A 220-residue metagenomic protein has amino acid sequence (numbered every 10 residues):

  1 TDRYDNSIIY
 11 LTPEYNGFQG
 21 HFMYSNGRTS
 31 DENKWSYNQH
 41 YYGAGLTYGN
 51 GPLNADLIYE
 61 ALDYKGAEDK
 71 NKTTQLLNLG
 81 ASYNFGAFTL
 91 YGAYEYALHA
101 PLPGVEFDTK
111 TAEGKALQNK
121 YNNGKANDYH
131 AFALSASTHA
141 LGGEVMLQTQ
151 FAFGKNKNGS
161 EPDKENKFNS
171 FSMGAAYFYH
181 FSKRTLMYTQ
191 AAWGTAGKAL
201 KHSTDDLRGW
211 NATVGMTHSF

Functional and structural regions predicted by a protein language model:
T1-Y42, E106-K120: Surface-exposed coil loops of outer-membrane beta-barrel proteins
D2-D5, E32-N38, E68-N71, A126 (+2 more regions): Solvent-exposed loop/turn segments connecting transmembrane beta-strands in outer-membrane beta-barrel proteins
Y15, L207-F220: Outer-membrane beta-barrel "beta-signal"
N16-G17, L141-G142, F181-M187, D206: Short loop/turn motifs that connect adjacent beta-strands in outer-membrane beta-barrel proteins
H21-M23, Y91-A93, Y188-Q190: Outer-envelope exported proteins of Gram-negative bacteria
G43-G174: Detector for outer-membrane/organellar transmembrane beta-barrel domains, recognizing the amphipathic beta-strand
S160, Y188-Q190, G197-R208: A glycine-biased, small/acidic residue-tolerant capping/turn segment at secondary-structure junctions
G174-A192: C-terminal closing repeat unit and adjoining cap/tail of repeat-based domains
